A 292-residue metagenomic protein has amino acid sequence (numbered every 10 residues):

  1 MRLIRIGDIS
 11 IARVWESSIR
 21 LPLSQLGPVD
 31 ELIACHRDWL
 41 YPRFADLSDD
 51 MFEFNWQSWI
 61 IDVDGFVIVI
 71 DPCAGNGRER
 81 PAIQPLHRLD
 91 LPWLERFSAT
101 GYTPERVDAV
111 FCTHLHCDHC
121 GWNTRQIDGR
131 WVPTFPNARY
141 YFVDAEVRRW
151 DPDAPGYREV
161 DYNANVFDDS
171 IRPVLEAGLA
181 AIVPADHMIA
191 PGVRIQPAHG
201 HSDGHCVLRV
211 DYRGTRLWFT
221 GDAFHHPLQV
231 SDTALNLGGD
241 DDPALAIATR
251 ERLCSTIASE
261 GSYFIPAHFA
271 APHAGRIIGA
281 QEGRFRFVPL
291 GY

Functional and structural regions predicted by a protein language model:
M1-S98, R106-A109, T215-G221: Metallo-beta-lactamase
E16-S17, P72-G75, L115, A145-E146 (+3 more regions): Active-site metal-binding loops of divalent metal-dependent hydrolases
F44-D49, D128-G129, I195: Short, P/G- and charge-enriched loop/turn segments at secondary-structure junctions
Q57-I61, H205-V210: Short beta-strand scaffold segments in enzyme catalytic cores
Q84-E95, R213-Y292: Cap/insert and terminal regions of metallo-dependent hydrolase folds
R88-Y102, R106, T134-P197, L245-G261: Metallo-beta-lactamase
V107-D118: Metallo-beta-lactamase
C120-R130, R276-I277: Metal-dependent catalytic neighborhoods of phosphoester/phosphodiester hydrolases
